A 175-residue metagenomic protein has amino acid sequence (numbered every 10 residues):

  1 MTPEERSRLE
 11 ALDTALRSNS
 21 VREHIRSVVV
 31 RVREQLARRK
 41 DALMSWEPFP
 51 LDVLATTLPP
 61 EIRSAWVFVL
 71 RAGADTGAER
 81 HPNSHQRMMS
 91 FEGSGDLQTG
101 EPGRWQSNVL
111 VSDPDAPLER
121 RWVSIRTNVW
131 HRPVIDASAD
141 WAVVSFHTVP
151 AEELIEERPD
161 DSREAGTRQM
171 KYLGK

Functional and structural regions predicted by a protein language model:
M1-I62, P114-D115, K175: A short, N-terminal "cap"/entry segment at the start of jelly-roll beta-barrel domains of the cupin/DSBH fold
A42-P48, D52, G93-L110: Short, compositionally biased strand/turn segments that nucleate or flank brief secondary-structure elements
L54-P59, T76-P82, M88-M89, V134-D136: Short histidine-centered beta-strand/loop micro-motifs that create catalytic or ligand/metal-coordination sites
S64-Q86, I125-T127: Conserved short histidine dyad/triad with adjacent acidic residue
F68, M88-M89, V144-S145: Short, hydrophobic/aromatic-rich beta-strand segments within well-structured domains
A72, P82-G103: Glycine- and acidic-residue-biased ligand/ion/polar-headgroup-sensing regions
E101-L118, W130-K175: Double-stranded beta-helix
